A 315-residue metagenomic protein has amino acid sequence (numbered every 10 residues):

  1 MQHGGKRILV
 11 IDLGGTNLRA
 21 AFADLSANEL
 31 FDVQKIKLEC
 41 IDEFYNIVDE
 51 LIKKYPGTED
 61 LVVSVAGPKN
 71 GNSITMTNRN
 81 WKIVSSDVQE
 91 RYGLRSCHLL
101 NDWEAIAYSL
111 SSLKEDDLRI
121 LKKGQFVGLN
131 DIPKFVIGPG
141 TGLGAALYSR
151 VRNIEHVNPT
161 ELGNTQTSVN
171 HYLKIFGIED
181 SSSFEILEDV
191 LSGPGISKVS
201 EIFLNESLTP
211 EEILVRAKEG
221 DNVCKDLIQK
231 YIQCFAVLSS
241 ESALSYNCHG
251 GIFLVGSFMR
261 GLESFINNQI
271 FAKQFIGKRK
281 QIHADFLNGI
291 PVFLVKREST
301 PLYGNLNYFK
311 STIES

Functional and structural regions predicted by a protein language model:
M1-G57, L147, I175-S315: ATP-binding/phosphotransfer module of carbohydrate and carboxylate kinases, centering on a glycine-rich
Q2-G4, L99-K134: Conserved phosphate-binding catalytic cores of ATP/NTP-utilizing and phosphoryl-transfer enzymes
I8-D12, D60-V62, H98, K134-G138 (+1 more regions): Short glycine-aspartate micro-motif
L18-F22, G67, V136-G138, L143-S149: Short beta-strand scaffold segments in enzyme catalytic cores
A27-D32, N153-P159: Beta-strand initiation motifs
K54-L99, E104-D117, R260-S264: Short beta-strand-loop/turn "lid" adjacent to the catalytic site in phosphate-handling enzymes
M76-R79, H98-A105, F126-V127, V136-G138 (+1 more regions): Active-site nucleophile and cofactor-binding loops and adjacent substrate-binding regions of central metabolic enzymes
P159-S181: A short, charged helix-loop
